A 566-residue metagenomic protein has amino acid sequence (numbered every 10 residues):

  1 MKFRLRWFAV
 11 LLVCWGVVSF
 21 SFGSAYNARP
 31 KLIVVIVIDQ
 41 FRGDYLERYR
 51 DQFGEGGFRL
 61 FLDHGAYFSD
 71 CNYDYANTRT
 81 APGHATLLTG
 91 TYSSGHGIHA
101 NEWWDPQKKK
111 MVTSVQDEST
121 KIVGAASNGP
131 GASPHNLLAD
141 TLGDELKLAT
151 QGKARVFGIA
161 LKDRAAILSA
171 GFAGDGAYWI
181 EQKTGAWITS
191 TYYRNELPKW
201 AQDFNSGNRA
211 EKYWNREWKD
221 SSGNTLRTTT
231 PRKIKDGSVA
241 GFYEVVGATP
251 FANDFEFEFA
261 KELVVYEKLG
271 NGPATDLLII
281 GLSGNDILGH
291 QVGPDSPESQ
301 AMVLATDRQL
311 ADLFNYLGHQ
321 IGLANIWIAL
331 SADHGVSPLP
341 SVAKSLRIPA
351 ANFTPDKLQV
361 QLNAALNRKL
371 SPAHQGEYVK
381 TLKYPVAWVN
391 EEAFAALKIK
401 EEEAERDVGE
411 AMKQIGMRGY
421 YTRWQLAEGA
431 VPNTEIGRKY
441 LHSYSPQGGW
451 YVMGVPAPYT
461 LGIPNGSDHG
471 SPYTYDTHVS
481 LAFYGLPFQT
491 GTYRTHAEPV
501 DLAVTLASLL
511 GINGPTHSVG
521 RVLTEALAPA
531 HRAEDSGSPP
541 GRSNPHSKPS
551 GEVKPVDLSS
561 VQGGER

Functional and structural regions predicted by a protein language model:
W15-R29, H546, E565-R566: Bacterial Sec-dependent signal peptides at the C-terminal "C-region" and cleavage site
P30-R42, F61, L87, L146 (+7 more regions): Beta-strand elements within well-structured catalytic alpha/beta cores of enzymes that handle phosphate/sulfate esters
L46-G95, R155-I159: Short, structured active-site-proximal loop/turn typified by the sulfatase FGly-forming signature C/S-X-P-X-R
F53, D70, N101-G131, A139 (+8 more regions): Secreted, luminal/periplasmic, and some membrane-associated catalytic domains that remodel anionic oxygen-ester
R59-L60, A139-L148, Y384-Y421, G485-P487 (+2 more regions): Non-catalytic, well-ordered alpha-helical segments in soluble enzyme domains
L148, K153-A160, A166-S169, N253-I287 (+1 more regions): Active-site regions of oxyanion-processing enzymes, predominantly non-cytosolic
I167-G176, D236-E244, A248, K268-T306 (+1 more regions): Active-site His/acidic residue clusters
D175-F259: Long, well-ordered, tryptophan-enriched scaffold segments
